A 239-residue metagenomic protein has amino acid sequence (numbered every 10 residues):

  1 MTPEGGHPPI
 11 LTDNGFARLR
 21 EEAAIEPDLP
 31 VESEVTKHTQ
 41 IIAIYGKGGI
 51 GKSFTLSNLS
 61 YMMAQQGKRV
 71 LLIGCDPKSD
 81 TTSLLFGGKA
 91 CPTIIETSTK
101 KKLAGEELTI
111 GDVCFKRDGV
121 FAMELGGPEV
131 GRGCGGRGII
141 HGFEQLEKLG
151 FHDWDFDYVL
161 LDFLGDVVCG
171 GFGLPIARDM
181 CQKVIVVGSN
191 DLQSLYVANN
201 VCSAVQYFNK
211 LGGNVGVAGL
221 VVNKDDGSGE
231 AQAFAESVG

Functional and structural regions predicted by a protein language model:
T2-I50, F54-L71, E107: Extreme N-terminal, non-catalytic leader segments that precede Walker-type/kinase nucleotide-binding cores
A17, Q65, K148-Y158, F163-G239: Conserved catalytic-core segment of NTP-binding enzymes
P30-V31, T109-D112, G171-P175: Short beta-strand/turn micro-motifs at beta-sheet edges
E34, D112-V113, A235: Replace "in large, NTP-powered and nucleic-acid-processing enzymes" with "in large, NTP-powered factors and other
H38-I42, Q65-R69, C75-F163, V167 (+1 more regions): Nucleotide-state-sensitive switch-loop elements of NTP-binding domains
K47, L125-P128, S189: Short strand-loop junctions, especially beta-strand C-caps/beta-turns that link beta-sheets to coils or alpha-helices
F54, D76, D80, C134-R137 (+3 more regions): Charged, alpha-helix-enriched surfaces in structured cytosolic catalytic cores of large nucleotide-utilizing machines
S57-S60, I140-F143, E147, N199-C202: Predominant activation on well-ordered alpha-helical scaffold segments within soluble catalytic domains
